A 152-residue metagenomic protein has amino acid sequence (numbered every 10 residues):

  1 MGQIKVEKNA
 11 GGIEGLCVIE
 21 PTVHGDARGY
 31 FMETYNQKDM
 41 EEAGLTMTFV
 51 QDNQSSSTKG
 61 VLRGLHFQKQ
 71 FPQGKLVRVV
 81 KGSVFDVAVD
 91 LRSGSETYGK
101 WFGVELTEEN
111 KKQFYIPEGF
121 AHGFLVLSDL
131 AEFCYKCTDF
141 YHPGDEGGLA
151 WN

Functional and structural regions predicted by a protein language model:
M1-E109, S128-L130, C137-N152: Non-catalytic, conserved peripheral segments adjacent to functional cores
F114, H122-L127, Y135: Short beta-strand His + acidic residue motifs that chelate non-heme Fe in jelly-roll/DSBH and cupin folds
